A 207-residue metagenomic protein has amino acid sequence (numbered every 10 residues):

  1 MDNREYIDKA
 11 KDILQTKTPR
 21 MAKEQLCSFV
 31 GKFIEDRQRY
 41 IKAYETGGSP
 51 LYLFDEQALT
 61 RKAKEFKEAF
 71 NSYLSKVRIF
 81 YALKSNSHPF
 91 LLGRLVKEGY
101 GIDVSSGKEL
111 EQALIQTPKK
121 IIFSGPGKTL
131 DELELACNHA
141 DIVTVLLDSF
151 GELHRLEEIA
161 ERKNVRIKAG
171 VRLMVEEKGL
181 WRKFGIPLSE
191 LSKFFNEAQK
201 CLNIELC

Functional and structural regions predicted by a protein language model:
M1-I167, W181, N196, K200-E205: A charged N-terminal "starter" segment
K128, M174-E176: Short connector loops/turns at beta-strand edges and beta->alpha or beta->beta junctions
K168-M174: ATP-grasp fold ATP-binding core
E176, K183-F195, Q199: Flavin-dependent oxidoreductase catalytic cores
